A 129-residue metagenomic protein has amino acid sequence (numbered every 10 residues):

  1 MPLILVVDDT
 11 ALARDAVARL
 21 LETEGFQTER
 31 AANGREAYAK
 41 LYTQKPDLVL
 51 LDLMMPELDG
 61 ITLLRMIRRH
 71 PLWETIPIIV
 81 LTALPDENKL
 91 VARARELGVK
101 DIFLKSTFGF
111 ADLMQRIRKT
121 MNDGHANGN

Functional and structural regions predicted by a protein language model:
D8: Conserved acidic carboxylate
A11-E29: Two-component/phosphorelay signaling modules centered on CheY-like receiver
R30-A39, G60: Helix N-cap/capping motif at the beta->alpha junctions
A39, I61-E74: Short amphipathic alpha-helix used as the core "switch/output" element in two-component signaling
Q44-L50: Active-site beta3 strand of CheY-like receiver
D52, T82: Active-site residues of response regulator receiver
M55: Receiver (REC) domain active-site loop signature in two-component systems and cognate sites in sensor histidine kinases
T62, P85-F103, T107-Q115, K119: Alpha4 helix (beta4-alpha4-beta5 surface) of REC/receiver domains from two-component response regulators
